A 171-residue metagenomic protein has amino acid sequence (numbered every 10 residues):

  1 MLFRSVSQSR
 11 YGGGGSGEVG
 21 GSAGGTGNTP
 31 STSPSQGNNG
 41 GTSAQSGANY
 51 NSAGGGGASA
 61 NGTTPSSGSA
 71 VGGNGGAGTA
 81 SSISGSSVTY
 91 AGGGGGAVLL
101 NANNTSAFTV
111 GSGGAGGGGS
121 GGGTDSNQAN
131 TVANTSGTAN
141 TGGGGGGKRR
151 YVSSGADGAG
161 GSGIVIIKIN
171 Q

Functional and structural regions predicted by a protein language model:
M1-Q171: Low-complexity, glycine/proline-biased repetitive segments and flexible coils/loops
